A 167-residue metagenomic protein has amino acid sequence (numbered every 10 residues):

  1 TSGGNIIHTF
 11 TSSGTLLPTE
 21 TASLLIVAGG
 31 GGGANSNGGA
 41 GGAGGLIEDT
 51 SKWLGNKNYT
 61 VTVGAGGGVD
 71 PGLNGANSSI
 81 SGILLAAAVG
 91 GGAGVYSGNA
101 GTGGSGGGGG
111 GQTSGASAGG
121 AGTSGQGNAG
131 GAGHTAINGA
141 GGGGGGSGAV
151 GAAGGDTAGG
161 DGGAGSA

Functional and structural regions predicted by a protein language model:
T1-A167: Glycine-biased low-complexity/repetitive sequence motifs
